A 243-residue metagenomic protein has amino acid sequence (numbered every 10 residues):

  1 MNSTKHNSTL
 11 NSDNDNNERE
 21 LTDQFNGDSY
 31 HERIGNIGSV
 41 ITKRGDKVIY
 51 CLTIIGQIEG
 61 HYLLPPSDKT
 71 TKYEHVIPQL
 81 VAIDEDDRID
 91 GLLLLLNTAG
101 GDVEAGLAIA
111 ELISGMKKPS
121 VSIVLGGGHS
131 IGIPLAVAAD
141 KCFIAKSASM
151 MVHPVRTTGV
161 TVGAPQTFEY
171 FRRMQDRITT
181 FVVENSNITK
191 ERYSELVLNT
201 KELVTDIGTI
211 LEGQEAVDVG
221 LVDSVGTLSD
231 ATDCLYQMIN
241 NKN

Functional and structural regions predicted by a protein language model:
M1-I123, G127-I133, A138-H153, T157-N243: N-terminal organellar transit peptides
